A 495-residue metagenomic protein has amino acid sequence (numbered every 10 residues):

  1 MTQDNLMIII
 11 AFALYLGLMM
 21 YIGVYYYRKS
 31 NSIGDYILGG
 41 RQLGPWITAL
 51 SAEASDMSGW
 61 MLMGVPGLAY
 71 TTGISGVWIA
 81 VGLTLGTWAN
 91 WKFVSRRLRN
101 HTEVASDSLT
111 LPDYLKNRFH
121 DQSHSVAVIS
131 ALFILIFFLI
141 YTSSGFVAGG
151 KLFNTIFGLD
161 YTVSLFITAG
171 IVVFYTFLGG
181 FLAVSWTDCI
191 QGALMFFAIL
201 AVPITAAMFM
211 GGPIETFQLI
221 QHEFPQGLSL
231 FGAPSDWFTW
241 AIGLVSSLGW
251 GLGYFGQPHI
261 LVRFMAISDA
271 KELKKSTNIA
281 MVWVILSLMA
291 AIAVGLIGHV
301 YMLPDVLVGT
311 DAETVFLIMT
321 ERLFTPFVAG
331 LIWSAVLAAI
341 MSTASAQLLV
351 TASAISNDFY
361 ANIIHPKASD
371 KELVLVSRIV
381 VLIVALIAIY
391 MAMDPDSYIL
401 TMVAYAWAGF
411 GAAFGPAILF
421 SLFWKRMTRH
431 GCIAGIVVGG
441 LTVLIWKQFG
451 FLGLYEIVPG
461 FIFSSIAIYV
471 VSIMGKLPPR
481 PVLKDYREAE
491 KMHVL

Functional and structural regions predicted by a protein language model:
M1-L495: Membrane-embedded helix-loop-helix hairpins and adjacent transmembrane boundary segments in multi-pass transporters
